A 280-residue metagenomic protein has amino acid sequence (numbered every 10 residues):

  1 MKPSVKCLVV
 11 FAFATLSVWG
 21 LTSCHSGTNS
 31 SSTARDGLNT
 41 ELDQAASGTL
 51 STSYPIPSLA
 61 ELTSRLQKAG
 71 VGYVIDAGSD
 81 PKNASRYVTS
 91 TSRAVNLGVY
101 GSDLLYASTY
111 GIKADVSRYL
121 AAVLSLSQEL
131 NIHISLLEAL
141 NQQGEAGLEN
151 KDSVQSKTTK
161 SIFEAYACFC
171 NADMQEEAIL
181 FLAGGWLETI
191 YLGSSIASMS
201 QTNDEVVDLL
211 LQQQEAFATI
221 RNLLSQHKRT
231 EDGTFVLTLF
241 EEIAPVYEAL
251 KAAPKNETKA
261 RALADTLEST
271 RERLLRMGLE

Functional and structural regions predicted by a protein language model:
M1-F11: Bacterial N-terminal signal peptides that target proteins for export
W19-S23: C-terminal motif of bacterial Sec signal peptides marking the signal peptidase cleavage site
H25-T28: Bacterial signal peptide processing site
T33-Q142: N-terminal Sec/ER secretory leader and immediately downstream segment of secreted/extracellular precursors
L104-G111, L130, I134, F169-A172 (+4 more regions): Secondary-structure edge/capping motif, primarily at the C-terminal ends of alpha-helices and the immediately following
S117-A121, A139-Q142, L180, V207-L211 (+2 more regions): Short, charged, amphipathic alpha-helical segments
E149-R229: Extended amphipathic alpha-helical interaction segments
R221-E280: A cross-kingdom marker for long, charged
